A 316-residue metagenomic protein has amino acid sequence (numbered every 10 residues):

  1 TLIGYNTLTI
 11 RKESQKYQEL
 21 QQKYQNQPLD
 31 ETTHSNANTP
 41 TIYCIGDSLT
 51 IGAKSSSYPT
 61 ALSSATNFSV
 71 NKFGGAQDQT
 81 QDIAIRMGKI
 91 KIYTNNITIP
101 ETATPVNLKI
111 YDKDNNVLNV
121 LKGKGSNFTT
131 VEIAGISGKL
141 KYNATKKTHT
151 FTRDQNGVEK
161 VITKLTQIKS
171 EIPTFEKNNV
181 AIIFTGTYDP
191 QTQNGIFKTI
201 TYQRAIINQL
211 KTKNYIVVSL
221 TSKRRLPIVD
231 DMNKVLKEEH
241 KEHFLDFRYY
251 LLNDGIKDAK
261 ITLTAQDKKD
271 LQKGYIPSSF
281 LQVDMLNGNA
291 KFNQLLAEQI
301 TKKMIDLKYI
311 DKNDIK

Functional and structural regions predicted by a protein language model:
T1-N6: Hydrophobic membrane-insertion alpha-helices, especially the h-region of bacterial N-terminal signal peptides
I10-T39: N-terminal, intrinsically disordered, polar/charged segments of Gram-positive cell-envelope systems that serve as
K12, E19, P59-A65, G88-A103 (+1 more regions): Alpha-helical cap/lid subdomain in secreted, periplasmic, or secretory-pathway luminal O-acyl-processing enzymes
K16, D82-M87: Ligand-binding grooves and catalytic loops that recognize ribose/phosphate and carbohydrate rings, and esterified lipid
T39-S56, A76-T80: Catalytic nucleophile-elbow at a beta strand-turn-alpha helix junction centered on a G-D-S/GDSL motif, marking
I42, V70, Y215-I216: Hydrophobic/aromatic residues located in beta-strands of well-ordered beta-sheets within soluble catalytic
C44, K72-G74, L245-Y249: Structural signal for conserved beta-strand scaffold positions within catalytic alpha/beta enzyme cores
N67-I83: A short beta-strand-loop structural module common to alpha/beta enzyme folds
